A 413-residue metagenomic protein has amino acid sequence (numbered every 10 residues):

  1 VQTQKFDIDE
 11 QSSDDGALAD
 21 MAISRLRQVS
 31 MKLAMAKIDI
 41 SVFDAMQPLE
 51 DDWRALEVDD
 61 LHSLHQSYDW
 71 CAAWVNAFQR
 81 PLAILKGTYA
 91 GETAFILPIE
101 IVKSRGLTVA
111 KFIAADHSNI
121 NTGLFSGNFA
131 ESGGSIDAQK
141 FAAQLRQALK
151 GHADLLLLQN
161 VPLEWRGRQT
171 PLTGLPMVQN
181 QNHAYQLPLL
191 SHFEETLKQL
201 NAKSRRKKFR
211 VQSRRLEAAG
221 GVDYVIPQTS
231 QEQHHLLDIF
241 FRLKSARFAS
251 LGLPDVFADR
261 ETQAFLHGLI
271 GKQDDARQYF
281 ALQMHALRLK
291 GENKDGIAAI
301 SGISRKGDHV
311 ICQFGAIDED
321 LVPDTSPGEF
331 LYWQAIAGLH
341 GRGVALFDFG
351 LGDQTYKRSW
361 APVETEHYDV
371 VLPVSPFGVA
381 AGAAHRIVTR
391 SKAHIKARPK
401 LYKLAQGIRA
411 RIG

Functional and structural regions predicted by a protein language model:
V1-S12, L18, L124-Q169, T173 (+4 more regions): Intrinsically disordered, low-complexity, positively biased terminal segments
Q2-K37, L163-L200, G341-A410: Active-site/acyl-donor-binding loops of N-acyltransferases
K32-L33, A114-H117, L216-G220: Short, flexible turn/loop "capping" segments at secondary-structure junctions
A36-V109, V161-A184, H192, Q199-P323: A conserved beta-strand-loop-helix scaffold within acyl/acetyltransferase catalytic domains
A77, I120-F125, A130-S135, S191-L197 (+9 more regions): Low-complexity, flexible helical/coil segments
R80-L82, K86-Y89, V102-Q181, G307-T365 (+1 more regions): Acyl-donor binding region in acyl/amide transferases
A114, Q139-K140, Q199-K207, A384-R390: Short intrinsically disordered coil segments
G151, R205-A218, T389-P399: Short, cationic low-complexity segments
